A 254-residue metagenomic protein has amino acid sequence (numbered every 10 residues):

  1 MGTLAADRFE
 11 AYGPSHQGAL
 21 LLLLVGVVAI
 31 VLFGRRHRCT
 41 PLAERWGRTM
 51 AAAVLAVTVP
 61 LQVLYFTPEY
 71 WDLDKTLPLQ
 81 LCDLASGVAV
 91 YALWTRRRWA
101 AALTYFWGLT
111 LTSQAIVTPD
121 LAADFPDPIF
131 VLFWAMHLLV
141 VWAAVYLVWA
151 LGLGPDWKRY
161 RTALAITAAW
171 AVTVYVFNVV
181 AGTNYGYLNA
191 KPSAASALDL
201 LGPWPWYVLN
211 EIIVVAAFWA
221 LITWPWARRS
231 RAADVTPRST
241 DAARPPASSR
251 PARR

Functional and structural regions predicted by a protein language model:
D7-V25, A163-A165, A181-W219: Membrane-interface transmembrane-helix boundary segments in multi-pass integral membrane proteins
Q17-L23, E69-C82, L103-Y105: Structural signature of hydrophobic alpha-helical transmembrane segments
L20-V31, D83-W94, L138-W149, Y207-W224: Hydrophobic cores of alpha-helical transmembrane segments in multi-pass inner/ER membrane proteins, independent
R35-G47, W94-W99, L151-Y160: Membrane-interface helix-boundary motifs at transmembrane edges
E44-T49, T76-Q80, A101-L109, F133: Cytoplasmic-side transmembrane-helix entry/capping segments in multi-pass membrane proteins
V54-V63, G108-P119, T167-N178: Aromatic-anchored segments of alpha-helical transmembrane domains
F66-L73, W94-W99, P119-V131: Membrane-interface helix caps and helix-loop-helix hairpins in membrane proteins
V117-T167: A contiguous pocket-lining binding segment that forms or flanks enzyme active sites
